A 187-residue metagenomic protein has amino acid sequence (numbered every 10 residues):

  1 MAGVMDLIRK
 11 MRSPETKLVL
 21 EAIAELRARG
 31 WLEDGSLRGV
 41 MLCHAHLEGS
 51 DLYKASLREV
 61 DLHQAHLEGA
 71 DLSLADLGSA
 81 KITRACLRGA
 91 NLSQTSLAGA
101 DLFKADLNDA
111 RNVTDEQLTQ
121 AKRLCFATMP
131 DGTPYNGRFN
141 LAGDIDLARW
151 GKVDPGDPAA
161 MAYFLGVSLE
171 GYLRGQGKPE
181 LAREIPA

Functional and structural regions predicted by a protein language model:
M1-A24: Membrane-proximal helical linkers
M11-P14, A24-F164, E170-R174, K178-A187: Tandem repeat scaffolds
